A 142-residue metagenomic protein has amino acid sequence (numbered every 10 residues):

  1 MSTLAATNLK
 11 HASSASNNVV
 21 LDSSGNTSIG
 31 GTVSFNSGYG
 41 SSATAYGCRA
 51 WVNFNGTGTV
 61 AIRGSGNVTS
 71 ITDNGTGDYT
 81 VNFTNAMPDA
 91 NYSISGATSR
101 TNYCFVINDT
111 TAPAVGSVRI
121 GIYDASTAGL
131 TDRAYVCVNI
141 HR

Functional and structural regions predicted by a protein language model:
M1-R63: Intrinsic low-complexity, repeat-rich intrinsically disordered segments enriched in small/flexible residues
C48-R142: Extracellular attachment/recognition segments
